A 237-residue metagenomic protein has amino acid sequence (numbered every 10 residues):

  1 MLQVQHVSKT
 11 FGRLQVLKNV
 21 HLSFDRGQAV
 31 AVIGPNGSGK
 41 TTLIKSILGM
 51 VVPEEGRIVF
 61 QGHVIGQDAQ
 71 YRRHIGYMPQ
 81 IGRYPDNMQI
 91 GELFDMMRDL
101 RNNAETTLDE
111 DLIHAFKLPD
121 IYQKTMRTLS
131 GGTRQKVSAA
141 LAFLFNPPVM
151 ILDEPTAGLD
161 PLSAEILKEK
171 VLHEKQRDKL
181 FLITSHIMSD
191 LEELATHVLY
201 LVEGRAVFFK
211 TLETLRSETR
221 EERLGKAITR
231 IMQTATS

Functional and structural regions predicted by a protein language model:
I33-P35: The feature captures the beta-strand-to-loop junction immediately N-terminal to the Walker
L48: Helix-to-loop junction immediately C-terminal to a conserved catalytic motif
G56-Y71: Conserved ABC transporter NBD signature motif
D95, T106-I121: Conserved ABC ATPase "signature" region
M150-E154: Catalytic Walker B motif of ABC-type/P-loop ATPase nucleotide-binding domains
